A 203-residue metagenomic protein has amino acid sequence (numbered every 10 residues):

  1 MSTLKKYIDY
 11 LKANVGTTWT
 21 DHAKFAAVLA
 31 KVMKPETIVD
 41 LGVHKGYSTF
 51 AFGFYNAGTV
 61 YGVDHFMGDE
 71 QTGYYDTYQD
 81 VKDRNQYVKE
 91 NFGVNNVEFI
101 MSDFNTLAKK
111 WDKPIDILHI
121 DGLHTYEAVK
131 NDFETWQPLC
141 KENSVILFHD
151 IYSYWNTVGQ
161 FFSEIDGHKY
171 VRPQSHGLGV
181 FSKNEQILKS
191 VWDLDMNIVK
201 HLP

Functional and structural regions predicted by a protein language model:
M1-K6: N-terminal, positively charged/glycine-rich alpha-helical extensions of SAM-dependent methyltransferases
D9-P203: S-adenosylmethionine/decaboxylated-SAM
